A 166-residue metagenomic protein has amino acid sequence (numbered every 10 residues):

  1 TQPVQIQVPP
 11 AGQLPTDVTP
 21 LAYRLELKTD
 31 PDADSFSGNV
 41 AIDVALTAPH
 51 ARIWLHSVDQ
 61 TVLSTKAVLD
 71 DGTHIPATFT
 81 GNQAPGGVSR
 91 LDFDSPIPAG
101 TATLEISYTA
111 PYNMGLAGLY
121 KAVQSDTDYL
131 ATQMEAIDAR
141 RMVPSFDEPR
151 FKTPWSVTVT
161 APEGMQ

Functional and structural regions predicted by a protein language model:
T1-Q166: Acidic/His-enriched low-complexity segments
